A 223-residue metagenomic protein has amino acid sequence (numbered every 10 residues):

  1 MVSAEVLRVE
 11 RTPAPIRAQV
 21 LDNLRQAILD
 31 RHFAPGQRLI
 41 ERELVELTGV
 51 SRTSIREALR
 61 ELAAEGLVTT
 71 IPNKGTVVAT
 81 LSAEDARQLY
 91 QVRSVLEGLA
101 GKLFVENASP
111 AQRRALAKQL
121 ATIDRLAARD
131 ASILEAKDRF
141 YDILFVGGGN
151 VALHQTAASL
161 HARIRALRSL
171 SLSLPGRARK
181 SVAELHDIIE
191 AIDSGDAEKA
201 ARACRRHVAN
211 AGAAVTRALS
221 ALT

Functional and structural regions predicted by a protein language model:
M1-E106, R217-T223: Short linear motifs at protein or domain termini
Q37, T69-T70, K137, K180-V182: Short, flexible turn/loop "capping" segments at secondary-structure junctions
N73, L96, K118, K180-A183: Alpha-helix N-cap/N′ positions at the starts of helices
R87-S94, L172, A201, R205: Short amphipathic alpha-helical segments with heptad-repeat character
A108-L170, V182-E190, K199-A209: Conserved amphipathic alpha-helical segments that form helical-bundle/coiled-coil interaction surfaces
G176-R177: Hinge/beta->alpha junction and helix N-cap segments in small-molecule ligand-binding domains
A209-L219: Short arginine-rich
